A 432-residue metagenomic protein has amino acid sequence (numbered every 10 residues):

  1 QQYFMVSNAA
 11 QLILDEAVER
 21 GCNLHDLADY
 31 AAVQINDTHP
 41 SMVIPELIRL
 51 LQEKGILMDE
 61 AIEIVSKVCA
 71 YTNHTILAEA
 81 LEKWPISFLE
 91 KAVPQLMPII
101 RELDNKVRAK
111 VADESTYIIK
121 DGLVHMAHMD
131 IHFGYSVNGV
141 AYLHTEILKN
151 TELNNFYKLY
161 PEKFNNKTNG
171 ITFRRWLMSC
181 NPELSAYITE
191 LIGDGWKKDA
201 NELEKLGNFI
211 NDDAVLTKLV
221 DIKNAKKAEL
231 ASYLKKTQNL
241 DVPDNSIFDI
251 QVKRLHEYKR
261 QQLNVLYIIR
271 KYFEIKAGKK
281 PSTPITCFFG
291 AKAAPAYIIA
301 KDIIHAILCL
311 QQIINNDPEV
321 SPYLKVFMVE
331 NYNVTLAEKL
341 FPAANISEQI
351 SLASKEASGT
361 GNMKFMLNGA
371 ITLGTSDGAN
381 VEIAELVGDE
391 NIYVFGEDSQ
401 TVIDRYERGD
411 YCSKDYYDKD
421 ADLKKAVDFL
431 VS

Functional and structural regions predicted by a protein language model:
Q1-S432: A conserved ligand/cofactor-binding region detector
